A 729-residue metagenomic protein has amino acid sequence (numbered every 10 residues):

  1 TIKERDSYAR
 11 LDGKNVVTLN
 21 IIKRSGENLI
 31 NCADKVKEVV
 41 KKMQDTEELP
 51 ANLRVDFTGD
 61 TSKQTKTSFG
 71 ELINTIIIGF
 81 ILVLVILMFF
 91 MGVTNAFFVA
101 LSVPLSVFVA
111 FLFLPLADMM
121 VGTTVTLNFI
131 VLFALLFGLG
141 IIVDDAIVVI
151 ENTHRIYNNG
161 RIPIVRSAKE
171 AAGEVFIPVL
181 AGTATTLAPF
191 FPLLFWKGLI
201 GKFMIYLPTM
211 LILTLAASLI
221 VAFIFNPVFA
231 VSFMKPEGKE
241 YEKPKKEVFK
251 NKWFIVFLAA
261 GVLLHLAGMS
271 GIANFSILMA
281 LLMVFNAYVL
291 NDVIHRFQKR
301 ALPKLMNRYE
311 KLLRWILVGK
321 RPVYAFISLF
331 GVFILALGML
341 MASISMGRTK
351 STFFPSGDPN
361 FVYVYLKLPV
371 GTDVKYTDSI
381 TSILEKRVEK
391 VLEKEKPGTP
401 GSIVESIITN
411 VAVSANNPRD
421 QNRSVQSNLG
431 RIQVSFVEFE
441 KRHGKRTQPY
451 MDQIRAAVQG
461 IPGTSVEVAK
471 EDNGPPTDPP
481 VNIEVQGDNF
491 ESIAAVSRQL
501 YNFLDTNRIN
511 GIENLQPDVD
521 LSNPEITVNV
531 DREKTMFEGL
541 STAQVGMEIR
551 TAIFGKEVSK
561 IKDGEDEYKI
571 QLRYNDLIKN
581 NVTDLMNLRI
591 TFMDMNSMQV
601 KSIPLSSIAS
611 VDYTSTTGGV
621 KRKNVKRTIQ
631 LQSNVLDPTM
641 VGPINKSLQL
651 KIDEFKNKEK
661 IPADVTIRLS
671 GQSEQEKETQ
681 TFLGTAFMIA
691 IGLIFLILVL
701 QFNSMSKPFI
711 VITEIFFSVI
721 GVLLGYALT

Functional and structural regions predicted by a protein language model:
T1-R5, L11, N15, E27 (+7 more regions): Surface-exposed amphipathic alpha-helical segments in non-transmembrane regions that serve as interaction surfaces
V40-I81, F113, G201, I661-A686 (+1 more regions): Membrane-helix entry/capping segments
L49, T61, M91, F111-F133 (+7 more regions): Short helix-loop junctions at transmembrane helix boundaries
T58, T65, F69, I150 (+2 more regions): Helix-loop junctions and hydrophobic alpha-helical segments within the transmembrane domains of large membrane
V85, A96-D118, K202-I220, V256-L266 (+4 more regions): Small-residue-enriched core segments of transmembrane alpha-helices in multipass membrane transport and channel
V85-R155, F195, L213, L693-T729: Hydrophobic transmembrane alpha-helices and their membrane-interface caps in long multi-pass transport proteins
L116-T123, L194-G201, A267-G268, Y288-H295 (+4 more regions): Transmembrane helices with small-residue packing motifs
V175, Y241-T352, I483: Signature of alpha-helical transmembrane segments and their immediate interfacial
